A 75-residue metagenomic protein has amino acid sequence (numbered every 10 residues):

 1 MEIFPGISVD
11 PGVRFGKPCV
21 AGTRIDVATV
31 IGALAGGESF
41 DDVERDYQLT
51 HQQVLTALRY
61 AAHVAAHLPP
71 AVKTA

Functional and structural regions predicted by a protein language model:
I3-I25, A71-T74: Short, Lys/Arg-enriched anionic-surface-contact patches
D26-A75: Long, charge-rich, low-complexity alpha-helical segments
